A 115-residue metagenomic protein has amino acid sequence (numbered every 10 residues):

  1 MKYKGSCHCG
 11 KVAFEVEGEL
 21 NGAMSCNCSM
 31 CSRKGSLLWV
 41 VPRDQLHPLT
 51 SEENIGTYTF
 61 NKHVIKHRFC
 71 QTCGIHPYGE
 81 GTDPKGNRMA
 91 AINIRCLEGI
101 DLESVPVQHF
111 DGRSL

Functional and structural regions predicted by a protein language model:
M1-L115: A short Gly-Trp-Pro
